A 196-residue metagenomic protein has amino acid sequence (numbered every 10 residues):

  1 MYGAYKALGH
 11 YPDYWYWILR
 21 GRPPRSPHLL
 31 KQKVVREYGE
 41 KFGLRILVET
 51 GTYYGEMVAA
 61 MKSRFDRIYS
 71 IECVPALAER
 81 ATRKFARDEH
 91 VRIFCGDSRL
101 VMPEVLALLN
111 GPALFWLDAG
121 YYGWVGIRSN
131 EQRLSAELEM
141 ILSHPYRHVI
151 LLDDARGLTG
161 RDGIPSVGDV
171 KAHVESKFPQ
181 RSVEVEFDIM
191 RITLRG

Functional and structural regions predicted by a protein language model:
M1-L114, G120-G196: A short alpha-helical cap/connector motif
